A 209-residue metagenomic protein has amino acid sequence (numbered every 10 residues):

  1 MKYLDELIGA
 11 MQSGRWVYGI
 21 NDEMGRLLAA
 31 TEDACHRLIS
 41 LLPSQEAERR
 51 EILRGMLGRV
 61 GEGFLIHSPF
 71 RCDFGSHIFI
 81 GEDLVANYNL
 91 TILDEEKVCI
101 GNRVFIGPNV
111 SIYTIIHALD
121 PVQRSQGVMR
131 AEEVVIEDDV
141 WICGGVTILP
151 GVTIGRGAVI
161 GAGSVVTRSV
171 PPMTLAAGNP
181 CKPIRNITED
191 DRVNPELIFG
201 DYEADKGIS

Functional and structural regions predicted by a protein language model:
M1-G63, C181-S209: Terminal amphipathic alpha-helical/low-complexity segments used for targeting or macromolecular assembly
P43, F70-T153, N179-P180, R185-L197: Flexible, glycine/small-residue-enriched loop-and-beta-strand segment within the central core of proteins
W141, V159, L175-A177: Short-chain dehydrogenase/reductase
I154-S169: C-terminal/domain-terminus segments
R168-M173, E203: Short arginine-rich
